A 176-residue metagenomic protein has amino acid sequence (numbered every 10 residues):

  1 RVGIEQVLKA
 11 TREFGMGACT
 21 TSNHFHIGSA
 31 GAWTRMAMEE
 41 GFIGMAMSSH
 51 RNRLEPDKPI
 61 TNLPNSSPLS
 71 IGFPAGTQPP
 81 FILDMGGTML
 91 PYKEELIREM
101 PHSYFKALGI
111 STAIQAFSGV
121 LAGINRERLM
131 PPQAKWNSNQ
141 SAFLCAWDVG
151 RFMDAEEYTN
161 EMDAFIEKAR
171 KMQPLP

Functional and structural regions predicted by a protein language model:
R1-E5, T11-F25, T34: N-terminal intrinsically disordered, cationic/polar leader segments that include organellar targeting peptides
A10, E40, P74-G76, A116-E127 (+2 more regions): Change "in soluble alpha/beta enzymes" to "in soluble alpha/beta proteins
H24-E55: Long, hydrophobic, well-ordered secondary-structure blocks that form the structural core and pocket-lining surfaces
F42-R53, S118-P132: Glycine-rich phosphate/pyrophosphate-binding loops and their adjacent beta-strand/loop elements at enzyme active sites
M45, N52-E99: Phosphate/diphosphate-binding glycine-rich loops and adjacent basic-rich segments that engage nucleotide
I82-R126: Active-site/ligand-binding-proximal alpha/beta "capping" segment
L129-P176: Catalytic-core signal marking the mid-to-C-terminal active-site face
